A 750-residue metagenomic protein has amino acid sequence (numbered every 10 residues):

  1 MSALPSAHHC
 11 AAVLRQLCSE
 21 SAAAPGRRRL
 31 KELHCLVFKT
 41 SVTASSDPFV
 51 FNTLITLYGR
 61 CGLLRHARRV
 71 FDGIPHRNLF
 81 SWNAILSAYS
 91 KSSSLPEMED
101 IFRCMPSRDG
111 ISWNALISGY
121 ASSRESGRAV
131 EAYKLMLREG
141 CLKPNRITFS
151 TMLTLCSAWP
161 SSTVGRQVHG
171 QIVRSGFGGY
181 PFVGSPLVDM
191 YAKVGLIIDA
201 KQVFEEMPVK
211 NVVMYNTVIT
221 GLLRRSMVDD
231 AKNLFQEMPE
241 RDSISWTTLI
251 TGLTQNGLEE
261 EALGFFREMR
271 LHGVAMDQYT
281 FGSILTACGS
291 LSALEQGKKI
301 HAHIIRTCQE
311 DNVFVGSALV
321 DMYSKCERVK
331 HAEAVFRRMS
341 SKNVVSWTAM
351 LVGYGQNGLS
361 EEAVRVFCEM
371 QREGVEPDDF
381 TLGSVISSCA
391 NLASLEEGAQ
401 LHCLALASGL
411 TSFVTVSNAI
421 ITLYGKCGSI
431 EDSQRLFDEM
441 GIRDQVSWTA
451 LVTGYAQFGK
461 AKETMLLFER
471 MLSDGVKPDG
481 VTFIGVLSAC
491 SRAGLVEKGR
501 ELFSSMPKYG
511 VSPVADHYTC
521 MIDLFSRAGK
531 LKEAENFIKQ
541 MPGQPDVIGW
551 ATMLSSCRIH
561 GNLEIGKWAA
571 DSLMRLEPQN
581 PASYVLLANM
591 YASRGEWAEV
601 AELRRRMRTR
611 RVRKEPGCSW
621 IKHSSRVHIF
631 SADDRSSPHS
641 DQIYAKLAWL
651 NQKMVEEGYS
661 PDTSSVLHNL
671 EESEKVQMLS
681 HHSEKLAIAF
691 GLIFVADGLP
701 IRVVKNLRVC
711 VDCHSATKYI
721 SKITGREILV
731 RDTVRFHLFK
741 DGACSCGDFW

Functional and structural regions predicted by a protein language model:
M1-D109, A115-D242, T247-W750: Terminal (and in a subset, N-terminal) low-complexity or junction segments at the ends of helical repeat RNA-binding
